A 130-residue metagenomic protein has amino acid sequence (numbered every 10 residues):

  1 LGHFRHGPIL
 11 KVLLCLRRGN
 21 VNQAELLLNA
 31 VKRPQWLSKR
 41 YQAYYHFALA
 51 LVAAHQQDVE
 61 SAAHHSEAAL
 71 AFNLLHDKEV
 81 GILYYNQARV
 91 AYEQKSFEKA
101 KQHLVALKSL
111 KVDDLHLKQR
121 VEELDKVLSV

Functional and structural regions predicted by a protein language model:
L1-R17: Transmembrane alpha-helices and immediately adjacent membrane-cytoplasm interface residues in multi-pass integral
P8, V21-N22, V59, F97: TPR-repeat structural position
L10, L14, Y41-L51, E79-R89 (+1 more regions): "A position-specific structural signal for the A-helix of alpha-solenoid helical repeats
L28-R33, S66-N73, V105-L110: Amphipathic alpha-helical segments of tetratricopeptide repeats
L37-Y41, L74-K78, D114-H116: Short coil/turn linker motifs that delimit alpha-helical repeat modules in TPR/alpha-solenoid proteins
A100-V130: Terminal, low-structured helical/coil segments at or just beyond the last alpha-helical repeat
